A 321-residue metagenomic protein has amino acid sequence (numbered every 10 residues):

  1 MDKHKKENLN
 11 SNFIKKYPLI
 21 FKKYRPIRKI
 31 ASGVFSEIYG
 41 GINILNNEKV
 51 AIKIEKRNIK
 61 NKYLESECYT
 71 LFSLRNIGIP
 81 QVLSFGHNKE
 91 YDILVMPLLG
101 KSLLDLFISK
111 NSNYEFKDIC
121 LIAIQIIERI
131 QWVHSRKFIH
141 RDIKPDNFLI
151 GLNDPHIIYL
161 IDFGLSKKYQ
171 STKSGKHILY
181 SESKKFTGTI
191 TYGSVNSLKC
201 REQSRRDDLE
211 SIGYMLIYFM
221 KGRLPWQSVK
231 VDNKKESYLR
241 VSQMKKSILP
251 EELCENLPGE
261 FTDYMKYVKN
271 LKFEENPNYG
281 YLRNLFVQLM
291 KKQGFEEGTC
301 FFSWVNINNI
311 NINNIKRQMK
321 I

Functional and structural regions predicted by a protein language model:
E37: Conserved N-lobe ATP-binding subsite of Hanks-type protein kinase domains, especially the beta3 VAIK lysine
N43-E65: ATP-binding glycine-rich loop module of kinase domains
Y69-I77: Structural motif at the C-terminus of the N-lobe alphaC helix and the adjacent alphaC-beta4 loop of the Hanks-type
Q81-D92: Short beta-strand micro-motifs within the conserved protein kinase catalytic domain, predominantly in the N-lobe
L99-I108: Structural motif in protein kinase domains
I122-A123: Activation segment signature within eukaryotic-like protein kinase domains
H134-L152: Catalytic-loop of the protein kinase fold
G151-T187: Activation segment/activation loop of eukaryotic-type protein kinase catalytic domains
